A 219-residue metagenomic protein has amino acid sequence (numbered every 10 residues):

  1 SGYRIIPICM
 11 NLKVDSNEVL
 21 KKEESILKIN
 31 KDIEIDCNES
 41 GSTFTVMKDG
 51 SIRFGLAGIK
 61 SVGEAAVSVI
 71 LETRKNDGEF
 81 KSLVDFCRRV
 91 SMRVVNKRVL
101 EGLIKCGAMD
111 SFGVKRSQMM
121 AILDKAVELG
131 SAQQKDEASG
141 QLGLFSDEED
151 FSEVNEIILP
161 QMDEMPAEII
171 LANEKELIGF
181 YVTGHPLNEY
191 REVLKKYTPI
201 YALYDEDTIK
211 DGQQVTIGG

Functional and structural regions predicted by a protein language model:
S1-G218: Noncatalytic, beta-rich nucleic-acid-contacting surfaces in large DNA/RNA-processing enzymes
